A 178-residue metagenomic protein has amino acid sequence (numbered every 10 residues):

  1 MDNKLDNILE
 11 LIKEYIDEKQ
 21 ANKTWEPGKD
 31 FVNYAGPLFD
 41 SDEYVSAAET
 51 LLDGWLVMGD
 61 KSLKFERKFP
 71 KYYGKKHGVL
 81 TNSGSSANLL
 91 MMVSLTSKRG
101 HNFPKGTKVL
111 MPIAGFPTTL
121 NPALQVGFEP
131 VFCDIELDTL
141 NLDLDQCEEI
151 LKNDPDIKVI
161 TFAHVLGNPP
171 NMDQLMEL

Functional and structural regions predicted by a protein language model:
M1-L56: N-terminal "arm"/small-domain region of PLP-dependent enzymes with the aminotransferase-like
D60-K108, P122-L124, F132: Phosphate-binding glycine-rich loop
L80-T81, M111, V159-F162: A short beta-strand submotif of the Rossmann-like class I SAM-dependent methyltransferase core that lines
L89, T96, I113-A114, P170-N171: Short N-terminal helix/helix-N-cap motif within the alpha/beta-hydrolase-1
I113, F132-E136: Short beta->alpha connector loops at strand-helix junctions that form conserved, small/polar/Pro-enriched
A114-L120: Conserved coil-to-alpha-helix start sites within the AMP-binding
G127: Structured binding elements
D138-L178: Active-site phosphate-binding strand-loop segment of PLP-dependent enzymes
